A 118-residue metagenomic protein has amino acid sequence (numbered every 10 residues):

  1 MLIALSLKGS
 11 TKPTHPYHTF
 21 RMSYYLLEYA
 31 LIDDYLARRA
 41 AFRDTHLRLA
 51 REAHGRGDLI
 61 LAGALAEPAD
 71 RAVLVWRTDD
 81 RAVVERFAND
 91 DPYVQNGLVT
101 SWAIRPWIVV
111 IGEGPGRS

Functional and structural regions predicted by a protein language model:
M1-R21: N-terminal amphipathic/basic-hydrophobic helices that include classical n-h-c signal peptides and signal-anchor
H15-S118: Conserved, structured core segments of small domains
